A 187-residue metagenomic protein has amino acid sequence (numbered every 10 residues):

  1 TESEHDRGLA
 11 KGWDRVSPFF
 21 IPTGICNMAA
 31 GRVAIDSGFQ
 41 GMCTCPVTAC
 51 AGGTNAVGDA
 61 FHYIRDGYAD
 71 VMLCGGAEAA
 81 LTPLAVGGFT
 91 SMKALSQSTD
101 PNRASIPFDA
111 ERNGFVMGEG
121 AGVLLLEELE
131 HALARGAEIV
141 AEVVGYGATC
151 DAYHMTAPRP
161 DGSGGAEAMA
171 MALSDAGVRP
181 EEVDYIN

Functional and structural regions predicted by a protein language model:
T1-D59, S91-V116: Conserved catalytic cysteine-centered active-site region of acyl-thioester-dependent Claisen-condensing enzymes
T1-E4, T82-G88, Y153-P158: Short acidic, glycine/serine/threonine-rich loops at helix termini
C26, F39, A49-G52, H62 (+3 more regions): Short acidic/polar capping segments at secondary-structure boundaries
C43-T48, A69-A77, E138-Y146, E181-N187: Beta-strand segments within the central parallel beta-sheet cores of soluble alpha/beta enzyme folds
D59-Y63, G67: Short helices/loops that flank or line small-molecule/ion binding pockets
A77-A80, V86-A94: Fold-level recognition of mixed alpha/beta catalytic cores in primary-metabolism enzymes, strongest
D100-Y185: Condensing-enzyme catalytic core mediating Claisen C-C bond formation in acyl metabolism
